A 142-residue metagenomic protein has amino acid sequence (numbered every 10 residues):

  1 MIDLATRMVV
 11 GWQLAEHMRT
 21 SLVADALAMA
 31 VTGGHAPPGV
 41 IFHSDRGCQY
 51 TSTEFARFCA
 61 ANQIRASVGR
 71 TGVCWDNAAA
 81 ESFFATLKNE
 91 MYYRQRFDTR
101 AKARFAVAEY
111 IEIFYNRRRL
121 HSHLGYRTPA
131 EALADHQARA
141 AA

Functional and structural regions predicted by a protein language model:
M1-A142: Charged DNA-binding/catalytic regions of mobile-element recombinases
